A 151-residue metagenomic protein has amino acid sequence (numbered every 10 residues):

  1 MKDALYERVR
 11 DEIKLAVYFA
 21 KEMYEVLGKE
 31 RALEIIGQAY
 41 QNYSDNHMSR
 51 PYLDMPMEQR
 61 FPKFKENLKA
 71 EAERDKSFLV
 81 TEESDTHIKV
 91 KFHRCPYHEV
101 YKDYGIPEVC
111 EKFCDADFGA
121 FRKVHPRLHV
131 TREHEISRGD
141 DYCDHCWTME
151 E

Functional and structural regions predicted by a protein language model:
M1-H87, P96-F113, L128-Y142, M149-E151: N-terminal accessory segment detector
V90: A helicase ATPase "motif cassette" and its flanking acidic/Ser/Thr-rich regulatory loops
H93: Residues forming anionic-ligand binding surfaces in small-molecule and nucleic-acid pockets of primarily soluble enzymes
D115-R122: A short, contiguous, amphipathic alpha-helix enriched in charged residues
